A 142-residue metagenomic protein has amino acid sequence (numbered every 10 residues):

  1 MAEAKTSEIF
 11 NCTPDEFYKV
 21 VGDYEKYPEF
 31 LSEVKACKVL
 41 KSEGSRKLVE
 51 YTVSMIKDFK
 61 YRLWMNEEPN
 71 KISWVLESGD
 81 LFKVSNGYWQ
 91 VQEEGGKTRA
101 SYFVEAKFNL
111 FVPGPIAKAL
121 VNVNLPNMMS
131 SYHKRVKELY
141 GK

Functional and structural regions predicted by a protein language model:
M1-G44, K142: Hydrophobic ligand-binding cavity/cleft-lining segments
T6-E8, K38, Y61-M65, S85-E93: Hydrophobic/aromatic beta-strand elements that line small-molecule binding cavities or substrate pockets in beta-rich
I9-T13, T52-I56, N66-E68, E77 (+2 more regions): Solvent-exposed residues in well-ordered beta-strands and their adjoining turns, especially edge/terminal strands
F17-V21, Y27, V49, M65 (+2 more regions): Hydrophobic pocket/interface hotspot
E25, V121, L125, M129-G141: Short amphipathic alpha-helical signal-transduction/dimerization elements
K38-D80, S130-L139: Glycine-rich portal/gate segments that line the openings of hydrophobic small-molecule binding cavities
E77-N127: Beta-strand/loop substructures that line and gate deep hydrophobic ligand-binding cavities in soluble
